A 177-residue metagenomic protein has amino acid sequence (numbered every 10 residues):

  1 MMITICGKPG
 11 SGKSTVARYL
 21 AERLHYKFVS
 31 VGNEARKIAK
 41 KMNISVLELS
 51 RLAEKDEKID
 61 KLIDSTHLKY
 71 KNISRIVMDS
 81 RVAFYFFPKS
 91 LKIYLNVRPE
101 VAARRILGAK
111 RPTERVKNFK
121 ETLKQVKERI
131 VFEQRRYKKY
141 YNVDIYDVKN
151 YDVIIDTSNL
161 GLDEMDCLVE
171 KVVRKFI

Functional and structural regions predicted by a protein language model:
I5: Hydrophobic anchor at the beta1->P-loop junction of P-loop NTPases
K8: P-loop (Walker A) phosphate-binding loop of NTP-binding proteins
K13: Conserved lysine of the Walker
V16: Hydrophobic positions on the alpha1 helix immediately C-terminal to the Walker A/P-loop
E22-V29: Post-Walker A helix-loop "phosphate-sensing" segment adjacent to the P-loop in P-loop NTPases
V31-F87, E100-A103, G108-E114, K124 (+1 more regions): ATP-dependent small-molecule kinase phosphotransfer cores that center on conserved nucleotide phosphate-binding segments
R115-L168: Small-molecule kinase domains that catalyze NTP-dependent phosphoryl transfer to phosphate-bearing small molecules
